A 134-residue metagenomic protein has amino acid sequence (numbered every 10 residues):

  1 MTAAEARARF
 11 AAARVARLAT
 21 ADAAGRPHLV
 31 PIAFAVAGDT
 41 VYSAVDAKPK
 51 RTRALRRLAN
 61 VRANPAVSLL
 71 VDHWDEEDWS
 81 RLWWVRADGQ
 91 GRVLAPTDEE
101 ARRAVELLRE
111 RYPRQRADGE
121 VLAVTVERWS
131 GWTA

Functional and structural regions predicted by a protein language model:
M1-R17: Short, basic/aromatic recognition patches
T2-E5, R57, A104: Hydrophobic alpha-helical segments typical of transmembrane helices and their membrane-interface/capping positions
A11-A13, R26-P27, W84, Q115-A117: Short solvent-exposed loop/turn micro-motifs enriched in small/polar/acidic residues
A13-K50, L69-V71: Short beta-strand segments
A13-V15, N64-V67, D118-G119: Short, surface-exposed beta-edge/turn micro-motifs
A44-V45, R51-V67: Compact nucleic-acid interaction/catalytic patches
T52, S68, W74-A134: Charged, gly/pro-rich active-site loop segments
